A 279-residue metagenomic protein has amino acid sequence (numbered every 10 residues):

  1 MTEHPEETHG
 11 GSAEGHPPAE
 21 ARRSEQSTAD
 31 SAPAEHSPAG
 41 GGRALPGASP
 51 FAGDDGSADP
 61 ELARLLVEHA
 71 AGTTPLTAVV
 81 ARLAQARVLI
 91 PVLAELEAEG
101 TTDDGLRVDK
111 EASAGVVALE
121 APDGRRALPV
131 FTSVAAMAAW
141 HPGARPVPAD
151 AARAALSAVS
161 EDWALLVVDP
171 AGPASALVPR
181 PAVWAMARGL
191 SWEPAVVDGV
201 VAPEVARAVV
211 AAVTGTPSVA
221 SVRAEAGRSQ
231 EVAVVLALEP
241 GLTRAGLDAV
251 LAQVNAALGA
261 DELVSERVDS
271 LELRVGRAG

Functional and structural regions predicted by a protein language model:
T2-G279: An interfacial alpha-helical scaffold signature
